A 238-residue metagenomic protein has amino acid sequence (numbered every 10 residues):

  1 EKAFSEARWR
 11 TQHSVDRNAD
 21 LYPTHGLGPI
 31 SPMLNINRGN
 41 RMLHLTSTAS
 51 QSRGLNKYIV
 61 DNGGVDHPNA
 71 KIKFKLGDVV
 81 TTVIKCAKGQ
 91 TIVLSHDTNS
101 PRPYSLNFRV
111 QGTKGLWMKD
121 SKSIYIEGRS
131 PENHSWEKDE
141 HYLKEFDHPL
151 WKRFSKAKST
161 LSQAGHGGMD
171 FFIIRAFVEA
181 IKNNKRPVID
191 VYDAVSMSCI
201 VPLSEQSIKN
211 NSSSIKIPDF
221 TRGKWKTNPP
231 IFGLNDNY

Functional and structural regions predicted by a protein language model:
E1-F74, L94, N107, N211: Predominantly a Rossmann-like dinucleotide-binding segment in NAD(P)-dependent oxidoreductases
S52-G77, T81-C86, K114-I189, K226-Y238: C-terminal glycine/acidic-rich active-site capping loop/insertion
L94-Y104: Glycine-rich phosphate/pyrophosphate-binding beta-alpha loops
G165, M169-I173, I200-N211: Stable alpha-helical structural segments in soluble proteins, enriched in small hydrophobic residues
Q206-G223, G233-Y238: C-terminal capping/lid region of NAD(P)-dependent oxidoreductase domains
